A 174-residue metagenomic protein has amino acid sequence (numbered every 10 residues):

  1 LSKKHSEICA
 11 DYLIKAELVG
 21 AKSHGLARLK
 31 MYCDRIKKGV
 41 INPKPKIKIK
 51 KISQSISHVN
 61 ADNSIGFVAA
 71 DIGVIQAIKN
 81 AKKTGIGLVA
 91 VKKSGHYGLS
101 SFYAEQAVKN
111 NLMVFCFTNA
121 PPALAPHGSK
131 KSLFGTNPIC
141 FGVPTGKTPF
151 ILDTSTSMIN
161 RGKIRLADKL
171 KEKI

Functional and structural regions predicted by a protein language model:
K3-I14: Short, well-structured alpha-helical segments
K4, L18-L29: N-terminal amphipathic, basic helical "cap/leader" segment at the start of enzyme domains
K4-H5, K22, A90, C116: A generic structural-conservation signal
Y12, A16-A21, R35-G39, N80 (+3 more regions): Change "in soluble alpha/beta enzymes" to "in soluble alpha/beta proteins
K22, K37, S55, A123 (+1 more regions): Glycine-rich, flexible loop/turn motifs
G25-I78: Active-site cofactor/substrate anionic-group-binding motifs, chiefly glycine- and Lys/Arg-rich phosphate-binding loops
H58-G146: A generic, well-ordered mixed alpha/beta core segment in the N-terminal half of proteins
L124-I174: Phosphate/diphosphate-binding glycine-rich loops and adjacent basic-rich segments that engage nucleotide
